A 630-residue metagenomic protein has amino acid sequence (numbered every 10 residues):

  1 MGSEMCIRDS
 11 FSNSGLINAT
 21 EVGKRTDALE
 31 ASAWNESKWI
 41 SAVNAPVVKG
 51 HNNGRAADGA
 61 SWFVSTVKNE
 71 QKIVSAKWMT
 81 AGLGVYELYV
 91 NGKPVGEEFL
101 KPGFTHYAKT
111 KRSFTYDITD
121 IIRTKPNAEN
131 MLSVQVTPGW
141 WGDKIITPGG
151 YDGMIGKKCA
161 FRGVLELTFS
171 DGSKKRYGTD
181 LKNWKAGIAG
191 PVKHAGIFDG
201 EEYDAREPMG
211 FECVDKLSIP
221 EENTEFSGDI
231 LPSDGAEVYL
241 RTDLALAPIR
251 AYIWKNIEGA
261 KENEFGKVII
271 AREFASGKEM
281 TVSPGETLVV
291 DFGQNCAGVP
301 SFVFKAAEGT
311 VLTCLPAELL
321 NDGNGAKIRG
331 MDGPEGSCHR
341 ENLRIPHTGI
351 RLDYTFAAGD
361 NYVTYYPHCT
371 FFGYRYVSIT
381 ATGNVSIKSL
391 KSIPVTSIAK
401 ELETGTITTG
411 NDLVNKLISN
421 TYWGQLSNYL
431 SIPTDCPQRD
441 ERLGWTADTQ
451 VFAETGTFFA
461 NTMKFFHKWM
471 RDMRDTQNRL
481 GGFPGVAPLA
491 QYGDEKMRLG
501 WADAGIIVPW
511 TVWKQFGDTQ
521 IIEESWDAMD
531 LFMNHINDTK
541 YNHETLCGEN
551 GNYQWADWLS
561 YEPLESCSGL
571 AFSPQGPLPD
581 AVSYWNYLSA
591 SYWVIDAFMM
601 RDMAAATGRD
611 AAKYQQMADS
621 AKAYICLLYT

Functional and structural regions predicted by a protein language model:
G2-S10, Y629-T630: Conserved small/polar residues in nucleotide/adenosyl-binding loops
R8-R439, A447-D448, K464-F465, P484-Q491 (+5 more regions): Extracellular/oxidizing-compartment recognition motifs
A81, T455-T462, Q515, A605-A606 (+1 more regions): Alpha-helix C-terminal capping/termination sites
G196, T421, A453-T455, F459: Glycine-rich loop/linker segments at domain edges
F302, V377, T421, F452 (+4 more regions): Conserved hydrophobic/aromatic pocket- or pore-lining residues that grip, position, or stack substrates in active sites
K327-G330, G336-E341, T348, C436 (+3 more regions): The feature captures the catalytic groove of carbohydrate-active enzymes
Y422-I432, M463-P484, S525-T545, Q616-L628: Long, well-ordered core segments of solenoidal/helical folds
W445-V451, F458, A502, N586-A590: An alpha-helical repeat/solenoid feature that recognizes helix-turn-helix modules
